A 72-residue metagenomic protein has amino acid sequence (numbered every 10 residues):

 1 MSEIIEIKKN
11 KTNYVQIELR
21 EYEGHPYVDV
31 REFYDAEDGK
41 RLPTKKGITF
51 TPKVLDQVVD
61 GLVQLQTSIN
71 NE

Functional and structural regions predicted by a protein language model:
M1-N10: Negatively charged, low-complexity tracts enriched in Asp/Glu with abundant Ser/Thr
N10, H25, K45, T51-K53: Surface-exposed loop/turn and secondary-structure junction residues enriched for glycine/proline
K11-Y14, V30, T51, N71-E72: Short linear motifs in intrinsically disordered/low-complexity regions
V15-K46: A short, structured beta-strand/loop element
I48-E72: Mixed-charge, Lys/Arg-enriched low-complexity segments
